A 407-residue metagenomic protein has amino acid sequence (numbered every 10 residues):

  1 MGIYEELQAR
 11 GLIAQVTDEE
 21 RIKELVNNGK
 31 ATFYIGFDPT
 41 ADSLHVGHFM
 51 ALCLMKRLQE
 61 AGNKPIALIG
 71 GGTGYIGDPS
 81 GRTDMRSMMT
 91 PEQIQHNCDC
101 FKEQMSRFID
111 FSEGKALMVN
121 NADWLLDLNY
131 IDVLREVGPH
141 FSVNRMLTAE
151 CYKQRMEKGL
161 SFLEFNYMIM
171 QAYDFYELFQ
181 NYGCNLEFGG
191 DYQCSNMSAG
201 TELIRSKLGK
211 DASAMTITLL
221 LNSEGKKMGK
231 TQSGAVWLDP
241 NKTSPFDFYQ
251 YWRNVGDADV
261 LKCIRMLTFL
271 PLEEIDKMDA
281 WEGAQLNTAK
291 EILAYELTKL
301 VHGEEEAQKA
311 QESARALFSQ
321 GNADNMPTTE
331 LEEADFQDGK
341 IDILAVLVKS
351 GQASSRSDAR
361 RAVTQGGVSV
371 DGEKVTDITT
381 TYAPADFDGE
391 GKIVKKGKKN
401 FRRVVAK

Functional and structural regions predicted by a protein language model:
M1-F33: Positively charged, low-complexity intrinsically disordered leader regions
R10, T90-P91, N97-C98, K102 (+2 more regions): Divalent-metal (Mg2+/Mn2+/Ca2+)-assisted nucleotide/phosphate chemistry catalytic cores
R21-P79, F188-C194: N-terminal catalytic cores of NTP/NDP-binding nucleotidyl/phosphoryl-transfer enzymes
N28-G36, L58, P65, A172-N181 (+2 more regions): Short, hydrophobic/aliphatic alpha-helical segments
A51-L58, L178, N196-I204, L297 (+1 more regions): Buried hydrophobic packing segments
G77-G81, L128-L134, K226-Q232: Short acidic, glycine/serine/threonine-rich loops at helix termini
P79-Q95: A charged helix-plus-loop insertion that forms the helical arch/lid used to bind and gate nucleic-acid substrates
R205-K407: Conserved nucleotide- and phosphate/pyrophosphate-binding catalytic cores in adenylate/nucleotidyl-handling enzymes
